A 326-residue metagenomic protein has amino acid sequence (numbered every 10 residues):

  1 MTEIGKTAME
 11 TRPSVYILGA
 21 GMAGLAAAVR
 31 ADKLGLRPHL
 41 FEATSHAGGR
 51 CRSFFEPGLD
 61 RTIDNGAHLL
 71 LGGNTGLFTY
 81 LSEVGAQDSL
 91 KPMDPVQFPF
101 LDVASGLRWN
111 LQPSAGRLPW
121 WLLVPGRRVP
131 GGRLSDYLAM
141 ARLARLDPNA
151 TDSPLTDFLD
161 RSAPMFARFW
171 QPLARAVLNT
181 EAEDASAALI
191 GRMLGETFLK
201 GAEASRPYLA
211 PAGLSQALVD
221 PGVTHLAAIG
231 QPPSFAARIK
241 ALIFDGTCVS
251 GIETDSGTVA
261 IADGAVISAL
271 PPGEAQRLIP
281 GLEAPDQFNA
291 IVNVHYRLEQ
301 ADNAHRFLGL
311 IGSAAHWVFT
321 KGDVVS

Functional and structural regions predicted by a protein language model:
M1-T11: A short, basic/flexible loop-to-alpha-helix module at the beginning of a structural domain
P13-L40: N-terminal Rossmann-like FAD-binding beta1-loop-alpha1 element of flavoenzymes
A23, H46, G273: Conserved Rossmann-like nucleotide-cofactor binding loop
D32-P57: Glycine-rich FAD pyrophosphate-binding loop
L34, A237-S326: Mid-domain catalytic core of redox enzymes that form a hydrophobic substrate pocket/lid adjacent to a catalytic redox
G49-G73, M140-A144: Glycine-rich active-site loop/strand segments that organize a redox cofactor
N74-F78, S82-G191, A204: Mobile amphipathic helical/loop "lid" adjacent to a hydrophobic cofactor/ligand pocket
M193-D255: Helical element adjacent to the flavin cofactor pocket in flavoenzyme catalytic cores
